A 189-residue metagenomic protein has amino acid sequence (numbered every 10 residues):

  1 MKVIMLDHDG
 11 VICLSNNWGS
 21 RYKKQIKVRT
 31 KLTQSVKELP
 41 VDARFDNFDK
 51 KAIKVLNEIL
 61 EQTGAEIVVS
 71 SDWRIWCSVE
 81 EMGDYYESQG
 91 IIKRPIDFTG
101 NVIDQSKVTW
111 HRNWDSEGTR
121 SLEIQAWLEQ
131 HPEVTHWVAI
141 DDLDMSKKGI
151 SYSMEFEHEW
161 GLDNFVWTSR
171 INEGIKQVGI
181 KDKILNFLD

Functional and structural regions predicted by a protein language model:
M1-G64: Active-site neighborhood of HAD-like aspartate-dependent phosphohydrolases
V3, E66, H136-V138: Structural motif
L6, S70-W76, I140-D142: Short His-Asn-centered micro-motif
I12-C13, I75-C77, M145-K147: Short, active-site-adjacent cap segments at secondary-structure transitions
D42-D46, D72, W114: Short, charged/polar micro-motifs that form catalytic or ligand-binding hotspots
T63-G83: Substrate-recognition element of Asp-dependent hydrolases with the DxDx(T/V) motif
E80-D189: C-terminal cap/substrate-recognition subdomain and adjoining C-terminal extension of metal-dependent phosphatase-like
